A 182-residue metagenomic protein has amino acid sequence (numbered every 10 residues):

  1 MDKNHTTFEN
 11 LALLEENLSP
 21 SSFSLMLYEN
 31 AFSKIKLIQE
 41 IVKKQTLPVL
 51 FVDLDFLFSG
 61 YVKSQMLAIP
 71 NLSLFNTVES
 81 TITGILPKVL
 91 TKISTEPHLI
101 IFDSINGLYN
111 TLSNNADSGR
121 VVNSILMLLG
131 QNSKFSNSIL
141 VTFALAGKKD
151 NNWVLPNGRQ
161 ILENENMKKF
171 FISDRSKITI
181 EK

Functional and structural regions predicted by a protein language model:
M1-S19: Pre-Walker A adenine-sensing motif
S19-K88: Conserved P-loop
P20-F23, Q45-T46, I69-L72, E96-P97 (+3 more regions): Short, well-ordered alpha-helix to beta-strand connector turns
L25, L99-D103, V141: Structural motif
F56-F58, E79-S80, N106-L108, A146-K149: Conserved nucleotide-binding/hydrolysis micro-motifs of P-loop NTPases
Y61-K63, T111-S113, N151-V154: Short, well-ordered secondary-structure micro-motifs
T77-S136: Phosphate-binding/switch loop-helix module in NTP-utilizing enzymes
N132-K182: Phosphate-binding/switch region of NTP-binding enzymes
